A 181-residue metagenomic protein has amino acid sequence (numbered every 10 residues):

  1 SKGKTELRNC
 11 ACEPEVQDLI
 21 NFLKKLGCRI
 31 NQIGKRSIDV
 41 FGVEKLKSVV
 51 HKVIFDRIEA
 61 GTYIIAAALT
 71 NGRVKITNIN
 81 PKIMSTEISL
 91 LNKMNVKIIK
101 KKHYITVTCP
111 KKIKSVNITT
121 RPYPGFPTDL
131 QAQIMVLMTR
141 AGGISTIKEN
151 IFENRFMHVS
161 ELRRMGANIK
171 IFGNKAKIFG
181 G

Functional and structural regions predicted by a protein language model:
S1-G181: Short, structured segments at the rim of ligand-binding sites
